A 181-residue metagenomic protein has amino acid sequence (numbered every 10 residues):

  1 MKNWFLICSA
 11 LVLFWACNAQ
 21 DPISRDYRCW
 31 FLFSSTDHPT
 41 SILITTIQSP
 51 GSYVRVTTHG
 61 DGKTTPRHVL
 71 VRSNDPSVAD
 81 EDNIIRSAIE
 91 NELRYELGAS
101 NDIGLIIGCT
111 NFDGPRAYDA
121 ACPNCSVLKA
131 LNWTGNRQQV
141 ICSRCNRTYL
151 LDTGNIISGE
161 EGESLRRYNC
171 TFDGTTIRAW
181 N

Functional and structural regions predicted by a protein language model:
K2-C8: Sec-dependent signal peptide recognition, specifically the positively charged N-region followed immediately by
L13-A16: C-terminal motif of bacterial Sec signal peptides marking the signal peptidase cleavage site
D21-T134, Y168-N181: N-terminal pre-ligand scaffold of iron-sulfur
S100, C142, E161-L165: Short solvent-exposed loop/turn micro-motifs enriched in small/polar/acidic residues
R116-G159: Acidic, glycine-rich flexible loop segments
R147-N181: Short Fe-S-cluster ligation motifs
